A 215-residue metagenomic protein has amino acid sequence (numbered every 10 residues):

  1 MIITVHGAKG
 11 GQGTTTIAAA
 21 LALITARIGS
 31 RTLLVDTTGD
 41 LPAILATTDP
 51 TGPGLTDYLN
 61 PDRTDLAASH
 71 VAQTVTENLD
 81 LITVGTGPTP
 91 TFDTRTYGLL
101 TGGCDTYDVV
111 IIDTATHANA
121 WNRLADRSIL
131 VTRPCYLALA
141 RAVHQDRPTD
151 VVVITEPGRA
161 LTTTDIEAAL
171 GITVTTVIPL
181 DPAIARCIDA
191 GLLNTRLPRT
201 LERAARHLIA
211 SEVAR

Functional and structural regions predicted by a protein language model:
M1-T32: Walker A (P-loop) phosphate-binding motif
I2, L34, L81, S128 (+1 more regions): Conserved beta-strand scaffold positions in the cores of enzyme catalytic domains, especially in NTP/NDP-utilizing
H6-G7, L34-T106, I184-D189: P-loop/Walker-type NTP enzyme "switch/lid" segment
Q12, P88-T91, A118: Short, small-residue-enriched loops and turns at beta-alpha junctions that line or gate enzyme active sites
R27-I28, Y58, R133, S211-A214: Cytoplasmic membrane-interface segments at the C-terminal ends of transmembrane helices
T48-G54, A168-L170, L192-R196: Short, hinge-like loop/turn segments at secondary-structure boundaries
L100-D189: Conserved catalytic-core segment of NTP-binding enzymes
R186-H207: C-terminal boundary of histidine-terminating zinc-finger modules
